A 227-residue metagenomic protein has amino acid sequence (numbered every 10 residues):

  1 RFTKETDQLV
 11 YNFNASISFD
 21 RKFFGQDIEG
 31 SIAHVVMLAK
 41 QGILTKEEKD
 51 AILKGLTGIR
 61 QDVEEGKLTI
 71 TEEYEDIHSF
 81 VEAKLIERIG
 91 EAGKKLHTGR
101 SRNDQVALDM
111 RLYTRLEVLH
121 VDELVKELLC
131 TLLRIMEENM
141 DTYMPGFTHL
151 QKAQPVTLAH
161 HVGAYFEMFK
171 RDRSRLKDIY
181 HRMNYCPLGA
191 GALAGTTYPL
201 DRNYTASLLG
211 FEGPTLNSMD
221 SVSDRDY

Functional and structural regions predicted by a protein language model:
R1-G195, P199-L208, E212-G213: A helix-coil-helix interface module used to build multimeric assemblies and to scaffold catalytic/cofactor sites
L209-Y227: Acidic, glycine-rich loop-and-beta core segments that form the ion-binding/anion-interacting portion of active sites
